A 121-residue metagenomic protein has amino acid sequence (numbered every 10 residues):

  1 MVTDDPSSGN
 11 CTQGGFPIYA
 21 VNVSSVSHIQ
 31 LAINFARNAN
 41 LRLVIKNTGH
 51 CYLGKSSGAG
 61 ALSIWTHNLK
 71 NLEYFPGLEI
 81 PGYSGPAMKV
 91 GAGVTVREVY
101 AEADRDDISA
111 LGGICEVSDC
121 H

Functional and structural regions predicted by a protein language model:
M1-H121: N-terminal accessory segments
